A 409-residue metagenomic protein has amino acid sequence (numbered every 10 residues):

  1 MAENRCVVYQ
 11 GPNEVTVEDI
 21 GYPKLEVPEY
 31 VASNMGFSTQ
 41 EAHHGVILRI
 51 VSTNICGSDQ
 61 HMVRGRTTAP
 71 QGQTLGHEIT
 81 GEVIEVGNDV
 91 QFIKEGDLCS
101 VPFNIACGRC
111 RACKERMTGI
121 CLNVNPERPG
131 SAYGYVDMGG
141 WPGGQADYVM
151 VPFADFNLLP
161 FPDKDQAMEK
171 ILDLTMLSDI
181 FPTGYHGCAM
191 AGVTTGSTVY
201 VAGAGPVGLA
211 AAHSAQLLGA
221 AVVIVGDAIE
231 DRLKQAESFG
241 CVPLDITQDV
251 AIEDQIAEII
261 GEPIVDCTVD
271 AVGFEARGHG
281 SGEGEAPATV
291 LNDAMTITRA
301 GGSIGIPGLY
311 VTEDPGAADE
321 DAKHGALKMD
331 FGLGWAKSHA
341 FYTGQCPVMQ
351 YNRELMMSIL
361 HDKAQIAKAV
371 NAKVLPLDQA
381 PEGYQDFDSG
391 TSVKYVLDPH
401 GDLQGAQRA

Functional and structural regions predicted by a protein language model:
M1-A2, D249, P263, G282 (+1 more regions): C-terminal hydrophobic helical "lid"/dimerization subdomain of Rossmann-like NAD(P)H-dependent oxidoreductases
P23-N54, V63-K114, G140-P142, P162-A167: Glycine-rich beta-strand-centered segment in the early N-terminal region that forms part of a ligand/cofactor-binding
C107-A202: NAD(P)H dinucleotide-binding glycine-rich loop of Rossmann-like/cofactor-binding domains, especially the beta1-alpha1
A191-V193, L218, K234, F239-H339 (+2 more regions): Glycine-rich cofactor phosphate-binding loops and adjacent beta1-alpha1 units of small-molecule cofactor enzyme domains
G208-L209: N-terminal Rossmann-fold NAD(P) dinucleotide-binding loop
A221-I224: Short beta-strand element of Class I
D227-A228: Conserved acidic E/D residue at the C-terminus of a beta-strand in Rossmann-like folds
